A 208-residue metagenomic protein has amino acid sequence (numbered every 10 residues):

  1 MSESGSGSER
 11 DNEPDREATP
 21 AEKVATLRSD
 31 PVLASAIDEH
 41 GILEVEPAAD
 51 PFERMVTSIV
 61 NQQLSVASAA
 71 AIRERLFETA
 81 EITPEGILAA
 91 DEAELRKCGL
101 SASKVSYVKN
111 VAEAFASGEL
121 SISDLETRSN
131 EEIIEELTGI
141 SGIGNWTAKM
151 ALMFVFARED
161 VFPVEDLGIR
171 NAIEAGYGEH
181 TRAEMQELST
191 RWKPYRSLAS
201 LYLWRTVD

Functional and structural regions predicted by a protein language model:
M1-D124, R128, E187-D208: N-terminal polyanion-binding entry modules of DNA glycosylases/AP lyases and select other DNA-binding proteins
S2, G118, I122, E135-E136 (+1 more regions): Long, compositionally biased
D124-S141: Short pre-active-site segment immediately N-terminal to the catalytic Zn-binding motif
L152: Short glycine-enriched nucleophile-adjacent loop and the immediately C-terminal alpha-helix near the catalytic center
V155-W192: Phosphate-backbone recognition surface of nucleic-acid-processing proteins
